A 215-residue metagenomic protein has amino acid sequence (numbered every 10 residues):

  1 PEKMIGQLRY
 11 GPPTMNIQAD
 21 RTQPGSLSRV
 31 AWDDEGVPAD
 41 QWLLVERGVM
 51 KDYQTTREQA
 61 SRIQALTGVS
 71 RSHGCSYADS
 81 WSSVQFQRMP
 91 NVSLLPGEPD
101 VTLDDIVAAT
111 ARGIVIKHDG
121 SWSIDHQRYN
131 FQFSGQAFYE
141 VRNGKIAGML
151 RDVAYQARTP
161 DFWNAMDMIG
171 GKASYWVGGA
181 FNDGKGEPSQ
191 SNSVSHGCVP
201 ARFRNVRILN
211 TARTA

Functional and structural regions predicted by a protein language model:
P1-A215: N-terminal small-residue-enriched
